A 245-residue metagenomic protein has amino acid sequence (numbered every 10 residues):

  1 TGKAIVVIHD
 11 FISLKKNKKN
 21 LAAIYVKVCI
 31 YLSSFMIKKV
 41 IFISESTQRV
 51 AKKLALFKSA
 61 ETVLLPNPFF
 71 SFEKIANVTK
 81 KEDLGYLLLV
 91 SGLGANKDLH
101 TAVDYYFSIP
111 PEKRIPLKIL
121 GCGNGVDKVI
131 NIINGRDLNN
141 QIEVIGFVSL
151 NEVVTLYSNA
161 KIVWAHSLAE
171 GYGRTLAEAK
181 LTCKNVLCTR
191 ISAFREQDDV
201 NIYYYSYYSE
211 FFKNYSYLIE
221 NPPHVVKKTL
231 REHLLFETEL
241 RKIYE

Functional and structural regions predicted by a protein language model:
T1-E245: Carbohydrate transferase catalytic cores enriched for Leloir-type hexosyltransferases
